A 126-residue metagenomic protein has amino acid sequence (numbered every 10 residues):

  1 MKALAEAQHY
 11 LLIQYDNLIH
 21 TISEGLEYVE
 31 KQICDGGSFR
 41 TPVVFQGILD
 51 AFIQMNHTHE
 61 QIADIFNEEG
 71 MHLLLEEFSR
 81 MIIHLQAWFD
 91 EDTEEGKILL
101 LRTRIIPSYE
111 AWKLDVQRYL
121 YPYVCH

Functional and structural regions predicted by a protein language model:
M1-Q46: Short terminal alpha-helical segments
L18-G25, A51-T58, E77-H84, S108: Amphipathic, well-ordered alpha-helical segments in soluble domains
E30-G37, A63, Q86-D90, L120: A structural signal for long alpha-helical coiled-coils and helix-turn connectors that form the cytosolic signaling
P42-G47, H72, E76, K97-I106: Short, charged, amphipathic alpha-helical segments
A51-H72, Y119: Short, solvent-exposed, charged loop/turn and helix-capping segments that join or cap alpha-helices on peripheral
A63-W88: Mid-chain, well-packed structural core segment of small domains
M81-H126: Amphipathic alpha-helical binding modules
